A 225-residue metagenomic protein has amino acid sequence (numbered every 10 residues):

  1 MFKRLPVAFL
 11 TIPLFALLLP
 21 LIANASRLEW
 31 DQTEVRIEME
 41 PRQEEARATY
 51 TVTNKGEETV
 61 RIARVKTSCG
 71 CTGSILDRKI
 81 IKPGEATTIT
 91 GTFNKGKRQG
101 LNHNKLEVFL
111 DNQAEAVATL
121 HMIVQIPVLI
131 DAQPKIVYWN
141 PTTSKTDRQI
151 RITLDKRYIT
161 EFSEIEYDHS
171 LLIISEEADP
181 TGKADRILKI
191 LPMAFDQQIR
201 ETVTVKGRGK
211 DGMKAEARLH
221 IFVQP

Functional and structural regions predicted by a protein language model:
M1-R4: Positively charged n-region of N-terminal signal peptides that target proteins for export
F9-P20: Bacterial N-terminal signal peptides
L18-E58, Q113-R157, G209-P225: Long, low-complexity ectodomains and other extracytoplasmic segments of secretory-pathway proteins
T33, R42-T49, G96-K105, T143-I150 (+1 more regions): Short, solvent-exposed loop/turn segments enriched in Ser/Thr/Gly
E57-E85, R157-A184: Surface-exposed binding patches on compact interaction domains or structured appendages
E85-G91, R148, A184-L188: Short strand-edge motifs at loop-to-beta-strand transitions and within beta-strands of extracellular beta-rich domains
N94, F109-Q113, K206-K210: Beta-strand-rich extracellular modules
E161-P225: Structured core of small recognition/catalytic domains
